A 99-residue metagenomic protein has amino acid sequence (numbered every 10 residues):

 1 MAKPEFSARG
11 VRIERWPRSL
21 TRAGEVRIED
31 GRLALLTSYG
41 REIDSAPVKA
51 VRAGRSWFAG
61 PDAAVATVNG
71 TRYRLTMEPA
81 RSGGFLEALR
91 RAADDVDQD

Functional and structural regions predicted by a protein language model:
M1-R27, G83-D94: Anionic N-terminal interaction surfaces
K3, A34, S45-D99: Acidic, Ser/Thr- and proline-rich intrinsically disordered linker/docking segments of eukaryotic scaffolds
F6-R9, Y39-G40, A63-A64: Short amphipathic alpha-helical segments, especially helix-boundary/capping motifs
P17-S19, T37, S56: Short histidine-centered beta-strand/loop micro-motifs that create catalytic or ligand/metal-coordination sites
T21-A23, R41-S45, R72: Short, mixed charged/polar active-site loops that provide acid/base catalysis or chelate metal/phosphate cofactors
I28-E29, S38, V68: A short, compositionally biased micro-patch
R32-E42: Short aromatic-glycine motifs in intrinsically disordered, low-complexity regions
